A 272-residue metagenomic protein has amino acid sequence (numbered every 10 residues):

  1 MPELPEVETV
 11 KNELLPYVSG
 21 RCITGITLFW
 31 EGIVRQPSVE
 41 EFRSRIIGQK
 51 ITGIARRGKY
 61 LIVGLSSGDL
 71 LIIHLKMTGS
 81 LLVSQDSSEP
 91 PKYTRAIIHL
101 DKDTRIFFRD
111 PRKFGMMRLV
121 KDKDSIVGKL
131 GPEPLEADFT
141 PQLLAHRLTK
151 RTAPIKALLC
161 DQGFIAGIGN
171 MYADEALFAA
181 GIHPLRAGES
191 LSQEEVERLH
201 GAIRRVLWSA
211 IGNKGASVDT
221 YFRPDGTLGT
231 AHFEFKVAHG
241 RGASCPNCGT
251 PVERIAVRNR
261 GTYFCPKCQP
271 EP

Functional and structural regions predicted by a protein language model:
M1-P272: Structured catalytic/nucleic-acid-binding cores of DNA maintenance enzymes
